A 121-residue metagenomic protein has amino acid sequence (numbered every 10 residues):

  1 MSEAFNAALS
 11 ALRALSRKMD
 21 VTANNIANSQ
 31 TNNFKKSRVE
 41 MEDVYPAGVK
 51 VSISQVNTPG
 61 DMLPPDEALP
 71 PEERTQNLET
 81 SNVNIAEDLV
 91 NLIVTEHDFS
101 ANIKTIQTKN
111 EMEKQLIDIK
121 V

Functional and structural regions predicted by a protein language model:
M1-V121: Amphipathic alpha-helical polymerization modules
